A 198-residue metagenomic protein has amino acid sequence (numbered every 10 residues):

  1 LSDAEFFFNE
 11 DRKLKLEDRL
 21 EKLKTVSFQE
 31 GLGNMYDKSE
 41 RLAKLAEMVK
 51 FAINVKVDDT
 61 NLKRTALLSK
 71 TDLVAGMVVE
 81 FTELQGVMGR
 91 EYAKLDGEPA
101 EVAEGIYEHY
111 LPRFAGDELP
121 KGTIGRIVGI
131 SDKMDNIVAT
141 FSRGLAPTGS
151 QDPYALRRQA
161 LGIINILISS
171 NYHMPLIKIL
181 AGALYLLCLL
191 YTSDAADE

Functional and structural regions predicted by a protein language model:
L1-S193: Amphipathic alpha-helical "coupling" segments that flank catalytic cores
D194-E198: A short, hydrophobic C-terminal helix/tail in secreted or cell-surface proteins
